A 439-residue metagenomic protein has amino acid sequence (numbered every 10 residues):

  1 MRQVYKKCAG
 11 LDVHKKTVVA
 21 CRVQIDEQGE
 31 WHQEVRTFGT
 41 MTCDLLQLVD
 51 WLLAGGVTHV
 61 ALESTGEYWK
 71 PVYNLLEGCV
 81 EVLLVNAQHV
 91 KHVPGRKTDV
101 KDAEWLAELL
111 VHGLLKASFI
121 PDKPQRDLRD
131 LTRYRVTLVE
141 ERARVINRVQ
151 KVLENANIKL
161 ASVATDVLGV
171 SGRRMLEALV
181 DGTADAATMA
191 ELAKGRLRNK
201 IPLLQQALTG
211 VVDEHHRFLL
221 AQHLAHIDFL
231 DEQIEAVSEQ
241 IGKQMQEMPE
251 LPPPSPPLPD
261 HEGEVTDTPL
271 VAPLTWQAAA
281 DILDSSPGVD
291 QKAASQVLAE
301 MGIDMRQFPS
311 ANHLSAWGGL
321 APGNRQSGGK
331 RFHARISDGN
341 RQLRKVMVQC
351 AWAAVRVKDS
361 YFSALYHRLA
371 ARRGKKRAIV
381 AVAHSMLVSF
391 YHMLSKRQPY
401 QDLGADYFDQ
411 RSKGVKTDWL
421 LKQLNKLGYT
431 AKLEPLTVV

Functional and structural regions predicted by a protein language model:
M1-V439: A detector of single, family-specific signature residues that are central to catalytic or substrate-handling motifs
